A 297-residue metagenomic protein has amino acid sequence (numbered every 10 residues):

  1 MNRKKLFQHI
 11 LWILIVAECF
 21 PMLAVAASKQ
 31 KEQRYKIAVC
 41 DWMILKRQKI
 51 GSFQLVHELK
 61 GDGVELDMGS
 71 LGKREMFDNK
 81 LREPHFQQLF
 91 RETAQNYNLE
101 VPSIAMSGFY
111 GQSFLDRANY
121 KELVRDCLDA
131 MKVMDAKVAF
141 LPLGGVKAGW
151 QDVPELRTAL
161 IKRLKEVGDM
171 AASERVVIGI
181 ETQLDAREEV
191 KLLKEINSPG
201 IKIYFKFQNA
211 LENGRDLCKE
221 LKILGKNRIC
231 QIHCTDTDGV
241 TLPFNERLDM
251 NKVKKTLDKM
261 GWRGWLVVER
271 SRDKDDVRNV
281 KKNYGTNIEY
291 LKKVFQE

Functional and structural regions predicted by a protein language model:
M1-A17: N-terminal secretory signal peptides and thylakoid transit peptides that target proteins across membranes
F7-I10, A26-A38, L45-D62, A186-E297: Histidine-acidic metal/acid-base catalytic patches
I10-W12, E92-E100, Y110-I203, L211-E212 (+1 more regions): Active-site acidic/histidine proton-transfer and metal-coordination neighborhood in alpha/beta enzyme cores
E18-A24: C-terminal segment of classical bacterial N-terminal signal peptides
E65, S103-A105, F140, G179 (+2 more regions): Conserved beta-strand positions in the central sheet of alpha/beta enzyme cores
D67-R91, L143-Q151: Glycine-rich, proline-tolerant flexible connector loops at the mouths of alpha/beta enzymes
G72-F77, Y110-F114, K147-D152, E212-G214 (+2 more regions): A short acidic, helix-capping loop that chelates divalent metal ions and anchors anionic groups
K80-Q87, R117-R125, V153-L164, D216-K222 (+2 more regions): Charged helix-capping and loop-helix junction motifs
